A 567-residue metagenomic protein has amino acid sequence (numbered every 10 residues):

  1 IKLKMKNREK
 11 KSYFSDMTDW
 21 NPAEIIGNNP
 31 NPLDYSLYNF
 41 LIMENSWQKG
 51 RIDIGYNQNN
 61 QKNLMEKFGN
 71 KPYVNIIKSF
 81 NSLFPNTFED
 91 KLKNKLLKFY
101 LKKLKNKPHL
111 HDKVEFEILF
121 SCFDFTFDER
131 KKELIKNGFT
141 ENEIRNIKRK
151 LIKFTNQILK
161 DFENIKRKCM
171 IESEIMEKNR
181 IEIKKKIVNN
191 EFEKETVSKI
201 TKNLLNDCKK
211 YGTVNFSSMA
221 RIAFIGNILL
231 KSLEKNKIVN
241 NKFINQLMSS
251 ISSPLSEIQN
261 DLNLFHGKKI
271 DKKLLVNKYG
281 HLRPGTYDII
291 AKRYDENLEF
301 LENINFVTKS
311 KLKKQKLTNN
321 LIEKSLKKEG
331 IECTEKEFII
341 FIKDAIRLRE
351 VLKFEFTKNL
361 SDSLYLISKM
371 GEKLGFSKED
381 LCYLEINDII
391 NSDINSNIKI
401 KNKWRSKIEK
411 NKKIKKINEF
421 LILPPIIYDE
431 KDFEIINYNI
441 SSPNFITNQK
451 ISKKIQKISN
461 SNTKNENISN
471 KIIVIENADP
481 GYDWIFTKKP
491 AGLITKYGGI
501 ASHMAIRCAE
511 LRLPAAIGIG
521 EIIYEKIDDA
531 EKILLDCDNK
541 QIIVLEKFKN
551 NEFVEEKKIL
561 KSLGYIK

Functional and structural regions predicted by a protein language model:
I1-L312, W404-I472, E476-A491, S502-R507 (+1 more regions): Conserved divalent-metal-coordinating catalytic cores that perform phosphate/pyrophosphate/nucleotidyl transfer
F224, S361-D362, G499: Residue-level recognition of alpha-helix initiation/capping sites
L229-N236, S252, K314-L421: Extended, domain-scale alpha-helical bundle/helix-rich regions
L493-K496: Short internal beta-strands
